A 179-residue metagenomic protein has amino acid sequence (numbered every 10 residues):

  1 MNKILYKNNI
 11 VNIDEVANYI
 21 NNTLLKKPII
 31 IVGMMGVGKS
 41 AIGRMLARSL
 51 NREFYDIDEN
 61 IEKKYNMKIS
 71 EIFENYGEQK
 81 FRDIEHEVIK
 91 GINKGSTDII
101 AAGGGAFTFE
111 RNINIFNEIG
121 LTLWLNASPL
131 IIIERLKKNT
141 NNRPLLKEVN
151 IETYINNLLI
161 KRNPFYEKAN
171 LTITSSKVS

Functional and structural regions predicted by a protein language model:
N2-L24, M45, S49, G95 (+1 more regions): NTP-dependent small-molecule kinase module
I31: Hydrophobic anchor at the beta1->P-loop junction of P-loop NTPases
M34: P-loop (Walker A) phosphate-binding loop of NTP-binding proteins
V37: ATP-binding Walker
S40: Walker A/P-loop
R48-E59, M67: Post-Walker A helix-loop "phosphate-sensing" segment adjacent to the P-loop in P-loop NTPases
E59-N117, N141-P144: ATP-dependent small-molecule kinase phosphotransfer cores that center on conserved nucleotide phosphate-binding segments
I119-N163: A glycine- and Lys/Arg-enriched "phosphate-lid" helix/loop adjacent to the NTP-binding pocket of small-molecule kinases
